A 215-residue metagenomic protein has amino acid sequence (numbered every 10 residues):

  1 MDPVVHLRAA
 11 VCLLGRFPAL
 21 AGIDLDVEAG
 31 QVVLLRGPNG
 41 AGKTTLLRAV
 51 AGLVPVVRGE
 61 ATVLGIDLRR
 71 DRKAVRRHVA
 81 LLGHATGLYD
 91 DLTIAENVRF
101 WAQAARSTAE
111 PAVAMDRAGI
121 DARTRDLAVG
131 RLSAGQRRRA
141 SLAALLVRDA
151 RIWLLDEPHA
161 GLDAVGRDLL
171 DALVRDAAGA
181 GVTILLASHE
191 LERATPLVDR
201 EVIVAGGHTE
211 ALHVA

Functional and structural regions predicted by a protein language model:
R36-P38: The feature captures the beta-strand-to-loop junction immediately N-terminal to the Walker
A51: Helix-to-loop junction immediately C-terminal to a conserved catalytic motif
G59-R70, V75: Conserved ABC transporter NBD signature motif
L145-L146: ABC ATPase C-loop
W153-E157: Catalytic Walker B motif of ABC-type/P-loop ATPase nucleotide-binding domains
A187-H189: H-loop/switch region of ABC-family ATPase nucleotide-binding domains
